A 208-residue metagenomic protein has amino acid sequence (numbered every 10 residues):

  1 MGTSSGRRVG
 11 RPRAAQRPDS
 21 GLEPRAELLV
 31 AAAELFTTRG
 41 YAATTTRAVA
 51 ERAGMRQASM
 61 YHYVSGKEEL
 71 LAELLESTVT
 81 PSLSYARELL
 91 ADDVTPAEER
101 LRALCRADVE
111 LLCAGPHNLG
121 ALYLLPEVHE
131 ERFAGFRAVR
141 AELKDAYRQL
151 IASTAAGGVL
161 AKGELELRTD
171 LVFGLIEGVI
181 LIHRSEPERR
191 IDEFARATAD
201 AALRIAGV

Functional and structural regions predicted by a protein language model:
M1-E23: N-terminal intrinsically disordered/low-complexity leader segments
S4-G6, E110, A161-R184, D192-I205: Hydrophobic alpha-helical segments that form the core of small-molecule binding pockets and/or dimer interfaces
E27, A31, L35-E69, E73: Helix-turn-helix
A42-A43, A156-E164: Short, charged helix-capping/linker segments at alpha-helix termini
K67, T78, S82, L101-D108 (+5 more regions): Hydrophobic/aromatic residues within well-ordered alpha-helical segments
E69, V109-Q149, V159-L160, L181 (+1 more regions): Short secondary-structure transition hinges
E73, R87-A114: Hydrophobic alpha-helical connector segments
T80-R87, E131-G157, E166-D170, E193: Amphipathic alpha-helical packing segments from all-alpha helical-bundle domains
